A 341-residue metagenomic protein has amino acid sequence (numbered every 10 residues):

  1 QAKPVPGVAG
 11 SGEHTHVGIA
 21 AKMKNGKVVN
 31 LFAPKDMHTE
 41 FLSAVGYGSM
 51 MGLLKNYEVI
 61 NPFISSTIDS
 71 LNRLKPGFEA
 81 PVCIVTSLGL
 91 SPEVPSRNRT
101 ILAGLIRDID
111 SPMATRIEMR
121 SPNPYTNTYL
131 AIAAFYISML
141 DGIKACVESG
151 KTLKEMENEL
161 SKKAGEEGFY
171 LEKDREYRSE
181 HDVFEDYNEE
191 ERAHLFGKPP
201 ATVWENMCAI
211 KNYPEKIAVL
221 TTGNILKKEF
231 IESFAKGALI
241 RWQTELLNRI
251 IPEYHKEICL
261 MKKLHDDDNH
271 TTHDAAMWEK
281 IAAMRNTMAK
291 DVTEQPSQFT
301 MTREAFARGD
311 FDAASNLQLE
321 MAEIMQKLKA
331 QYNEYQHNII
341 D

Functional and structural regions predicted by a protein language model:
A2-G26: Histidine-centered divalent-metal-coordination microenvironment in nucleic-acid enzymes
A2-P6, D36-D341: C-terminal accessory/tail domains of diverse enzymes
I19-P34, R107-T115: Short acidic (Asp/Glu) and glycine-rich catalytic loops that position anionic groups and cofactors
